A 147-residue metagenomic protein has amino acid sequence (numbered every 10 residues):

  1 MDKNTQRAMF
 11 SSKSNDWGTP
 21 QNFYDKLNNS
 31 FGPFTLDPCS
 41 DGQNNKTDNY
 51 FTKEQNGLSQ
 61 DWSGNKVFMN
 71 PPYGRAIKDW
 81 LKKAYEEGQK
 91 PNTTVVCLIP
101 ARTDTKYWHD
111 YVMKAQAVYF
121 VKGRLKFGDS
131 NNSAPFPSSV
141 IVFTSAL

Functional and structural regions predicted by a protein language model:
M1-L147: Class I S-adenosyl-L-methionine-dependent methyltransferase catalytic core
